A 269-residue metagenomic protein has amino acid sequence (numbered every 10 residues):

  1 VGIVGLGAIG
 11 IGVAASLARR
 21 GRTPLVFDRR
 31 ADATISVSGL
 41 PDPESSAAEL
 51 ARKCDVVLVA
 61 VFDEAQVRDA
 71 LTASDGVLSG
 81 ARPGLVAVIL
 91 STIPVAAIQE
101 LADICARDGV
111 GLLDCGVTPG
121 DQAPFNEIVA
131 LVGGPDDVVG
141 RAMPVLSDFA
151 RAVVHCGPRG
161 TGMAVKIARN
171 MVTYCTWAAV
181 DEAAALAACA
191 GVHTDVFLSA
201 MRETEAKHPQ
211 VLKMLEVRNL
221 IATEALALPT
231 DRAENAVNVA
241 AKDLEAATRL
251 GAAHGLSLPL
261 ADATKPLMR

Functional and structural regions predicted by a protein language model:
V1-V59, V154, C189: NAD(P)+-binding Rossmann beta1-loop-alpha1 motif at the extreme N-terminus of oxidoreductases
L6, V59-A60, L90-S91, L131 (+3 more regions): Glycine- and other small-residue-rich loops at beta-strand/loop junctions that grip anionic moieties
P24, P43, G111-L113, V153 (+2 more regions): Hydrophobic beta-strand scaffold residues
A47-L112: Rossmann-fold NAD(P) dinucleotide-binding segment
T92-N170: Rossmann-fold dinucleotide-binding core
G162-L256, L260, L267-R269: Helical "substrate-binding/catalytic lid" subdomain of Rossmann-like NAD(P)-dependent dehydrogenases/reductases
